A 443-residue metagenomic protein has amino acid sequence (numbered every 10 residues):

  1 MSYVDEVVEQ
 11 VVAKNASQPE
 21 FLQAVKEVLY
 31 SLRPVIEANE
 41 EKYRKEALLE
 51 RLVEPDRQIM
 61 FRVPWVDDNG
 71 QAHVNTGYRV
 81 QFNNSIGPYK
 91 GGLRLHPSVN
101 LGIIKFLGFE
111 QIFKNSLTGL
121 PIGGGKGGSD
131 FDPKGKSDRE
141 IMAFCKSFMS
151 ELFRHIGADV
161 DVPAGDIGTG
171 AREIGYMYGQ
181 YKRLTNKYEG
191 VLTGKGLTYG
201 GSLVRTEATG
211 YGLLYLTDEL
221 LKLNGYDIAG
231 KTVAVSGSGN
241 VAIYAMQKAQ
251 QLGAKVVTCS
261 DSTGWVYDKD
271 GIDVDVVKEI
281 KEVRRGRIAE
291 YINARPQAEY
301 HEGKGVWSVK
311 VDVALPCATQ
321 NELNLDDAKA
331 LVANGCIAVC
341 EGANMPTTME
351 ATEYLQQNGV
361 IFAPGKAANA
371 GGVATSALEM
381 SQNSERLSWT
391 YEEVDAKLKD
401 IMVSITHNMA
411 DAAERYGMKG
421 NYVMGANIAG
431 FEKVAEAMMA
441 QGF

Functional and structural regions predicted by a protein language model:
S2-A24, L220, A330-F443: Adenosine-phosphate binding glycine-rich loop
P19-L22, A38-K45, G119, I156-G165 (+3 more regions): Flexible, glycine/charged-enriched surface loops at secondary-structure junctions
K42-Q71: Structured beta-strand/loop patches that form or line metal/cofactor-binding pockets in enzymes
Q71-I112: N-terminal cap/recognition module
H96, N115-A229: Glycine/serine-rich phosphate-binding loop and adjoining beta1-alpha1 elements at the start of nucleotide-handling
T193-G196, G201-K310: Glycine-rich phosphate/diphosphate-binding loop of Rossmann-like nucleotide-binding domains
G264-F362, A367: Rossmann-like adenosine-cofactor binding region
